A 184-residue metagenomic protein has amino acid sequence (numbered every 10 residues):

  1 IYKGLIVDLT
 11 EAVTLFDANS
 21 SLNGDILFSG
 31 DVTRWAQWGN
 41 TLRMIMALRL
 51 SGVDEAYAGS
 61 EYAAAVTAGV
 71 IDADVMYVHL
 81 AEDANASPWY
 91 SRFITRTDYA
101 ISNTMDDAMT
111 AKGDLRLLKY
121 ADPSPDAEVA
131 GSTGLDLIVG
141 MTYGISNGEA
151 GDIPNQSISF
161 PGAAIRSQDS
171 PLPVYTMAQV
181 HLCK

Functional and structural regions predicted by a protein language model:
I1-K184: Structured, solvent-exposed acidic/aromatic patches
